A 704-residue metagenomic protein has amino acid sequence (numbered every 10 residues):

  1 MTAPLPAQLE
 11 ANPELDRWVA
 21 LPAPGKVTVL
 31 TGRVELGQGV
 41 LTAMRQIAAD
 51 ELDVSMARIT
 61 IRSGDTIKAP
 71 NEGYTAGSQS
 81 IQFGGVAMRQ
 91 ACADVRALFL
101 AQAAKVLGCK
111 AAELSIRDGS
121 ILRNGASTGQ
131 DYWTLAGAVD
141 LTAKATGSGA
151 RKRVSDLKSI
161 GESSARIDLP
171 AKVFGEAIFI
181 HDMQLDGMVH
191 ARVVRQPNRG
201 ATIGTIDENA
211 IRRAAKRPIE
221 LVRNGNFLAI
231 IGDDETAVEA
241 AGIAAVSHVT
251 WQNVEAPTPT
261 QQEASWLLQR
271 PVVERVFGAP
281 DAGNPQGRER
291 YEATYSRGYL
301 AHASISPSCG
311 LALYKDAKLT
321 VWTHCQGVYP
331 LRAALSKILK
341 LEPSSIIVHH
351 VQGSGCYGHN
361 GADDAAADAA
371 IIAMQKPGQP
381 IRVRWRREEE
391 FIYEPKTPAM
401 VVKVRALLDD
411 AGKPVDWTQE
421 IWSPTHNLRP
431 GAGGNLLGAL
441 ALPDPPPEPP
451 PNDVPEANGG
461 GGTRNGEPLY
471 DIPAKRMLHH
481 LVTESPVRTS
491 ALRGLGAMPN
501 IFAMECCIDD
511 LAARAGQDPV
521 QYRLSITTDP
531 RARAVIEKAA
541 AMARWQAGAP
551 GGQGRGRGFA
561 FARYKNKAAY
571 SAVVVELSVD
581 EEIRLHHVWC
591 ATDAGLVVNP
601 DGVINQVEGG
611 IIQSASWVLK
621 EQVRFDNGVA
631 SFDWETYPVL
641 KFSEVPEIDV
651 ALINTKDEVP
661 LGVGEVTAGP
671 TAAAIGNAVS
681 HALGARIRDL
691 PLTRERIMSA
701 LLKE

Functional and structural regions predicted by a protein language model:
M1-E704: Cofactor-binding beta-sheet edge motifs in enzyme active sites
